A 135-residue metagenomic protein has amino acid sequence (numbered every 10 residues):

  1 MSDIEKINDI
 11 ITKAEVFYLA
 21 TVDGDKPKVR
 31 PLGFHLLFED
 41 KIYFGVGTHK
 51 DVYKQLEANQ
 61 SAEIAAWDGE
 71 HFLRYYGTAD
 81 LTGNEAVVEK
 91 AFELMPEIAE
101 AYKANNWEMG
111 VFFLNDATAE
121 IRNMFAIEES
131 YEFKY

Functional and structural regions predicted by a protein language model:
M1-E5, V46-H49, P96-E97: Charged, amphipathic alpha-helical segments
D9-D23, A62-I64: A short, Trp-centered hydrophobic/proline-enriched beta-strand micro-motif
Y18, I42-Y43, R74, E120: General beta-strand recognition
K26, E70-H71: Short glycine/serine/proline-enriched coil/turn segments at secondary-structure junctions
P31-G33: Conserved beta-strand in the GNAT
H35-E70: A short mixed-secondary-structure module that forms the rim of ligand-binding clefts
R74-Y135: Charged, gly/pro-rich active-site loop segments
